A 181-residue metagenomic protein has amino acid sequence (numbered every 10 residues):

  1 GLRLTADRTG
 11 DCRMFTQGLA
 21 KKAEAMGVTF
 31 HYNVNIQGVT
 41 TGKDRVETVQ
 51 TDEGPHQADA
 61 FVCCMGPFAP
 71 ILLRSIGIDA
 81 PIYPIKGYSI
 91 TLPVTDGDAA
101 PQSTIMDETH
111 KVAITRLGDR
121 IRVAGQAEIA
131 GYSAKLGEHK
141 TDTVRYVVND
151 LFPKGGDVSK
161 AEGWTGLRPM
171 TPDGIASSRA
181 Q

Functional and structural regions predicted by a protein language model:
G1-D59: Helical element adjacent to the flavin cofactor pocket in flavoenzyme catalytic cores
G38-E47, P55-Q181: Active-site substrate-recognition segment that forms the wall of the catalytic cavity or substrate channel
